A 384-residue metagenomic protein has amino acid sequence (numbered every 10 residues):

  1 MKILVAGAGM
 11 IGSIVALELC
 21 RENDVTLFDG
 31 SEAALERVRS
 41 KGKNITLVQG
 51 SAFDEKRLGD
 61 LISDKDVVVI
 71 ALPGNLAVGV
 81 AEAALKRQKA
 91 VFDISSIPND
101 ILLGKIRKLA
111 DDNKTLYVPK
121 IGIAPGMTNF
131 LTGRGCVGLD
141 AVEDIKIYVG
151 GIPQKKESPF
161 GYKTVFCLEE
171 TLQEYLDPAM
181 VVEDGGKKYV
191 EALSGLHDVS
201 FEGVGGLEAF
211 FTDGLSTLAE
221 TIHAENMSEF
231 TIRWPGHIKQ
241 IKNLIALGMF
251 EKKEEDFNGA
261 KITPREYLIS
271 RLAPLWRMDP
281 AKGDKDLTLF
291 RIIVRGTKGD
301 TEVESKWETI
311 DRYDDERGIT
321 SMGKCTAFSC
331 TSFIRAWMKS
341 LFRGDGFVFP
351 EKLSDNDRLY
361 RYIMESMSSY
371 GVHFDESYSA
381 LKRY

Functional and structural regions predicted by a protein language model:
I3-G7: Conserved N-terminal Rossmann-fold NAD(P)-binding element of oxidoreductases
G12-S13: N-terminal Rossmann-fold NAD(P) dinucleotide-binding loop
L27-G30: Conserved acidic E/D residue at the C-terminus of a beta-strand in Rossmann-like folds
E32-A34, P98: Helix N-cap at the beta1-alpha1 junction of Rossmann-like dinucleotide-binding domains, i.e., the first residues
A52-D64: Conserved Rossmann-fold cofactor-binding substructure of NAD(P)-dependent oxidoreductases
A83-I101: ADP-ribose/adenylate-binding Rossmann-like module
S96-Y117: Rossmann-fold NAD(P)-binding glycine/threonine-rich loop
G138-Y384: C-terminal catalytic/substrate-binding lobe primarily of soluble NAD(P)-dependent oxidoreductases
